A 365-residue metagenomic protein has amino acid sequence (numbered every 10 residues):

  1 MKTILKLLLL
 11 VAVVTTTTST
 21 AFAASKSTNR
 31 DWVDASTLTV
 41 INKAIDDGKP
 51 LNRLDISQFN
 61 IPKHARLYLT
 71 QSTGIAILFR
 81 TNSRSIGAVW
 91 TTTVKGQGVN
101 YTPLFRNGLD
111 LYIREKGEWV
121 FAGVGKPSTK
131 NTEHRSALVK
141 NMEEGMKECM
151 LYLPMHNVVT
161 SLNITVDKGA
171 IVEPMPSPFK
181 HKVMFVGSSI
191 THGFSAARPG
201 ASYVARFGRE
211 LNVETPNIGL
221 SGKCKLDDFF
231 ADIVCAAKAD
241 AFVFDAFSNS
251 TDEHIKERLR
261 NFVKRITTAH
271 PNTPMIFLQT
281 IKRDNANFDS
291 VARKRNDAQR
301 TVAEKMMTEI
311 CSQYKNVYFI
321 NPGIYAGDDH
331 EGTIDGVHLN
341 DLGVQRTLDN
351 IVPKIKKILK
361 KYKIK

Functional and structural regions predicted by a protein language model:
T3-L10, T20-K182, I358-K365: N-terminal secretory targeting modules
G98-N100, G193-A201, K294-D297: Glycine- and acidic-residue-enriched helix-capping/strand-helix junction motifs
K180-V204: Catalytic nucleophile-elbow at a beta strand-turn-alpha helix junction centered on a G-D-S/GDSL motif, marking
V204-N217, T308: Short helix-loop-beta junction
F207, C224-R260, R265, T280-A286: Oxyanion-hole/transition-state-stabilizing segment in secreted/luminal serine hydrolases and related acyltransferases
H270-M275: A short helix->loop->beta-strand "cap" motif at the edges of active sites that frequently abuts
R283-N321: Substrate-gating cap/lid alpha-helix
I334-K365: Histidine-centered active-site loop/cap adjacent to the catalytic His in serine esterases/O-acetyl transfer systems
